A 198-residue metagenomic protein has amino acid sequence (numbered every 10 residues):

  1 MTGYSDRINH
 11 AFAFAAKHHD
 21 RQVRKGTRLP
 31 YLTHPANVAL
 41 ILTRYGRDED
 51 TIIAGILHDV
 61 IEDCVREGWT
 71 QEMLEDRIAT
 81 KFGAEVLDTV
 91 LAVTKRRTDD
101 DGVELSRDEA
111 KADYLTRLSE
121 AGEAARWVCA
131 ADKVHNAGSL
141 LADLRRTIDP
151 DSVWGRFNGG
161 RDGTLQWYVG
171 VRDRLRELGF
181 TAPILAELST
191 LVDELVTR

Functional and structural regions predicted by a protein language model:
M1-R198: Active-site helical microenvironments for divalent-metal-assisted chemistry
